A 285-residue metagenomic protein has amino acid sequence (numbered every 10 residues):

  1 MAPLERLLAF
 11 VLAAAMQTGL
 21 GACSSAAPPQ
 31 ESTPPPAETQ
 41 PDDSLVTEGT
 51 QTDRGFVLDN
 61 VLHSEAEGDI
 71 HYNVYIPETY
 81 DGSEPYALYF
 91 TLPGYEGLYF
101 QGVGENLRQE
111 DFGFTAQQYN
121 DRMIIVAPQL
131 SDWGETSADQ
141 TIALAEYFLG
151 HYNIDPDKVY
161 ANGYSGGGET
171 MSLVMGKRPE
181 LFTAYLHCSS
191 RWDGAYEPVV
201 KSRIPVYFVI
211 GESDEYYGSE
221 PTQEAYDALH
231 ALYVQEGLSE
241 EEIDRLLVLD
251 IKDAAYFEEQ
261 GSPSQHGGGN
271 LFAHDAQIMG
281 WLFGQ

Functional and structural regions predicted by a protein language model:
M1-T39: Gram-positive cell-envelope targeting signals
C23-L88, E169, V174, V234-R245: A domain-start/cap signature at the N-terminus of enzymes
T79-E84, W133-S165: Gly/Ser-rich "nucleophile elbow"/oxyanion-hole loop immediately N-terminal to the catalytic nucleophile in hydrolases
Y86-L88, L92-I142: Active-site machinery of serine-nucleophile hydrolases
G104, G218-Q235: Short alpha-helix in the alpha/beta-hydrolase fold that links the catalytic acid
D121, V200-V206: Short, proline-enriched alpha-helix->beta-strand connector loops that line the catalytic pocket of alpha/beta-hydrolase
H151, D157-K201: Primarily recognizes the serine-hydrolase "nucleophile elbow" in alpha/beta-hydrolase and SGNH/GDSL folds
V209, S213-E215, L232-Q285: C-terminal catalytic histidine-bearing segment of alpha/beta-hydrolase fold enzymes
